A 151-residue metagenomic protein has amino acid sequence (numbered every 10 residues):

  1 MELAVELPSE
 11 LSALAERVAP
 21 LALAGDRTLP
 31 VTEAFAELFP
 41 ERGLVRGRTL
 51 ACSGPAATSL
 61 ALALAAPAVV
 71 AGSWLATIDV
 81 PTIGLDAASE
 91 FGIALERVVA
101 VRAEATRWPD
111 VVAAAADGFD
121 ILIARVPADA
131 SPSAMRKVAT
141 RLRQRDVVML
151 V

Functional and structural regions predicted by a protein language model:
M1-A57, L62-T77: Detector for small/aliphatic-rich hydrophobic stretches
F39-P40, V69, S89, A116-D117 (+1 more regions): Signal for well-folded cores of large energy- and translation-related assemblies
V45-R46, D117-G118, R145: Short loop/turn elements that form and flank the Walker-type P-loop nucleotide-binding site in RecA-like NTPase cores
W74-S131, M135, A139-T140: Long, charge-dense
D146-V151: Sensor-1/coupling segment of RecA-like P-loop NTPase cores
